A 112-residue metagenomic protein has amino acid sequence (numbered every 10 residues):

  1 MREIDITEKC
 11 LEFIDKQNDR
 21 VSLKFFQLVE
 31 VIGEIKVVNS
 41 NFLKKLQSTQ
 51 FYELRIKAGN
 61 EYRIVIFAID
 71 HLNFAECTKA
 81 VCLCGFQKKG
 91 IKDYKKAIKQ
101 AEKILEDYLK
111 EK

Functional and structural regions predicted by a protein language model:
M1-Y62, L72-C77, F86-K112: Basic, Lys/Arg-enriched alpha-helical interface segments
L83: Conserved catalytic cores of phosphodiester-cleaving nucleases, focusing on short active-site segments
